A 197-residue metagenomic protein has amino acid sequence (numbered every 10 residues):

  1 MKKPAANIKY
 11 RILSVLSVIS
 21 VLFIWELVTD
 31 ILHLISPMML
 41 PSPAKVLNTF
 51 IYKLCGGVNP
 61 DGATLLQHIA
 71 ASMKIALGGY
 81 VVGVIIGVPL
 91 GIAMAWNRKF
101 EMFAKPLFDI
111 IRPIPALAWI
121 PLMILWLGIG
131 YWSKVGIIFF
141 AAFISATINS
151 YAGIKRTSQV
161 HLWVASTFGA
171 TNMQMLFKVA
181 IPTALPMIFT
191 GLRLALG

Functional and structural regions predicted by a protein language model:
M1-I19: Transmembrane alpha-helical segments of polytopic membrane transport and secretion proteins
I31-V81: Periplasmic/extracellular loop-to-transmembrane helix junction in inner-membrane transport proteins
L65-I69, M73, F103-A104, I110 (+4 more regions): Hydrophobic alpha-helical elements at and bordering transmembrane segments of multi-pass membrane proteins
A71, I75-G83, L117-P121, P182 (+1 more regions): Hydrophobic alpha-helical transmembrane segments in multi-pass membrane proteins
G78-F108: Transmembrane-helix boundary motif in ABC transporter permease subunits
D109-S145, A152-G153: Generic hydrophobic transmembrane alpha-helix motif, especially the helices
G136-F140, M173-G197: Transmembrane alpha-helices
K155-S166, M173-K178: Intracellular coupling helices
